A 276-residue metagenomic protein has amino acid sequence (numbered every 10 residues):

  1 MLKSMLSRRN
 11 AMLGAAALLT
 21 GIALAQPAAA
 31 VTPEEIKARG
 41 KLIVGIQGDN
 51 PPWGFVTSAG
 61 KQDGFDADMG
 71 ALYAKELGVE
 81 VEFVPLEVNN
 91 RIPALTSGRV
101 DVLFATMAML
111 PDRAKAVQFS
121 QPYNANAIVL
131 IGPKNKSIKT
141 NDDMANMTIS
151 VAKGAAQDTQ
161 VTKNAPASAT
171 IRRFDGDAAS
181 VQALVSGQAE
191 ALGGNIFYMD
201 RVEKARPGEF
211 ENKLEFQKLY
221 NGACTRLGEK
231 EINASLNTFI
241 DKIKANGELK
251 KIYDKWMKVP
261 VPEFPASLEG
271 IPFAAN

Functional and structural regions predicted by a protein language model:
A30-T106: Extracytoplasmic small-molecule ligand-binding "clamshell" domains of the periplasmic binding protein/Venus flytrap
I43-P52, Q62-E76, A108, I128-G176 (+3 more regions): Bilobed "Venus flytrap"/periplasmic-binding protein-like clamshell domains and structurally analogous long
D68-E76, N135, M147-T148, K153-A156 (+1 more regions): Extended ligand-binding regions for polar small-molecule ligands
A71, K75, E80-D143, F210: Acidic, polar ligand-binding/catalytic clefts
F83-P93, R172-Q182, S186, L219: Short helix-initiation/N-cap motifs at beta->coil->alpha
N90, T106-K115, Q160-K163, V185-Q217: A ligand-binding cleft/hinge motif common to bilobed small-molecule-binding domains
N124-G132, I196, D200-D241, V259-N276: Periplasmic-binding protein-like
A156-R173, F210-N212, D241-N276: Ligand-binding clefts/hinges and TM-proximal coupling segments of bilobed small-molecule sensing domains
